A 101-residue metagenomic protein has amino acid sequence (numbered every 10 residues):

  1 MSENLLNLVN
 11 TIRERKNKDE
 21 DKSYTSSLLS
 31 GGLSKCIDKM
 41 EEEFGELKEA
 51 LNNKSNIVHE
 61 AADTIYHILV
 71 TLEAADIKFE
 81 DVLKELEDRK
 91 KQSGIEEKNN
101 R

Functional and structural regions predicted by a protein language model:
M1-A61, I65-R101: Flexible "arm" and connector segments at domain edges
